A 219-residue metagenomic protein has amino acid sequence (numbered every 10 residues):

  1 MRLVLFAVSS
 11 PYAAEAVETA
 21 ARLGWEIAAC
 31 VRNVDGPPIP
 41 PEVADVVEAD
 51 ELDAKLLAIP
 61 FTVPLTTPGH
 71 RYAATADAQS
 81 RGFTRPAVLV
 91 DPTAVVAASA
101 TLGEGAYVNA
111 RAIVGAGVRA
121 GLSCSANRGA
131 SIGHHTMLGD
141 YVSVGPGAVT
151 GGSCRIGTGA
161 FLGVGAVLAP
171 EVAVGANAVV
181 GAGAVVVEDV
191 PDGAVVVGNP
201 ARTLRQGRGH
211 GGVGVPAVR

Functional and structural regions predicted by a protein language model:
M1-P92, A201, G209-R219: Terminal amphipathic alpha-helical/low-complexity segments used for targeting or macromolecular assembly
V88-V197, A201-L204: Structural signal for interior beta-strand "rungs" in well-ordered beta-sheet cores of soluble enzyme domains
